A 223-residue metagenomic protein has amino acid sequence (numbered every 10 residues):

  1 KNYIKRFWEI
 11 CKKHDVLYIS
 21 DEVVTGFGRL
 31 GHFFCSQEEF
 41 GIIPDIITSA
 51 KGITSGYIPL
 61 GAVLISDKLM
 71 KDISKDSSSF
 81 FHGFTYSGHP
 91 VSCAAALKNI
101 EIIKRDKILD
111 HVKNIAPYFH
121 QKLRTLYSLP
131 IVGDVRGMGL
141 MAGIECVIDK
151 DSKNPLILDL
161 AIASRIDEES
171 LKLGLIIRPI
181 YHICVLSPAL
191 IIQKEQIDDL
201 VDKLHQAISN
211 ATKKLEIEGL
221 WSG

Functional and structural regions predicted by a protein language model:
K1-G223: Conserved N-terminal phosphate-binding loop of PLP-dependent enzymes in the Aspartate aminotransferase
